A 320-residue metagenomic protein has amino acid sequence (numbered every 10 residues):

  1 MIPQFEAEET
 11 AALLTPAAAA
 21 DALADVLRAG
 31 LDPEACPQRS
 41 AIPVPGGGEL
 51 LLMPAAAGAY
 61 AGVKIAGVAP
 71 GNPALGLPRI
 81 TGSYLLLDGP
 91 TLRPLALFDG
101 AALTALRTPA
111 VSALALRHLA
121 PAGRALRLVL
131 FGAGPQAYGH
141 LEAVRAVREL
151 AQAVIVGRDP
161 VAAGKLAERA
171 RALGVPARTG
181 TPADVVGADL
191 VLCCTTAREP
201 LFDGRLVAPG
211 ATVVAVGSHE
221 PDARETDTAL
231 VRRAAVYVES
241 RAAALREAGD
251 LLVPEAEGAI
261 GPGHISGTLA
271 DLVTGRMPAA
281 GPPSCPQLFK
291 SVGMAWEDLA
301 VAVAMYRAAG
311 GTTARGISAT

Functional and structural regions predicted by a protein language model:
M1-A105, A113, R124, L299 (+2 more regions): N-terminal ligand-binding/catalytic initiation module
A120-R127, E149, A208-P209: Short helix-loop-beta connector
R127-V129, Q287: Conserved beta-strand elements of the Class I
G132-G134: Glycine-rich Rossmann-fold phosphate-binding loop(s) that bind the pyrophosphate of adenine dinucleotide cofactors
A137-Y138: N-terminal Rossmann-fold NAD(P) dinucleotide-binding loop
A146-L173: NAD(P)-binding Rossmann-fold cofactor-contacting core
L173-A259: Rossmann-like adenosine-cofactor binding region
D222-T320: Adenosine-phosphate binding glycine-rich loop
